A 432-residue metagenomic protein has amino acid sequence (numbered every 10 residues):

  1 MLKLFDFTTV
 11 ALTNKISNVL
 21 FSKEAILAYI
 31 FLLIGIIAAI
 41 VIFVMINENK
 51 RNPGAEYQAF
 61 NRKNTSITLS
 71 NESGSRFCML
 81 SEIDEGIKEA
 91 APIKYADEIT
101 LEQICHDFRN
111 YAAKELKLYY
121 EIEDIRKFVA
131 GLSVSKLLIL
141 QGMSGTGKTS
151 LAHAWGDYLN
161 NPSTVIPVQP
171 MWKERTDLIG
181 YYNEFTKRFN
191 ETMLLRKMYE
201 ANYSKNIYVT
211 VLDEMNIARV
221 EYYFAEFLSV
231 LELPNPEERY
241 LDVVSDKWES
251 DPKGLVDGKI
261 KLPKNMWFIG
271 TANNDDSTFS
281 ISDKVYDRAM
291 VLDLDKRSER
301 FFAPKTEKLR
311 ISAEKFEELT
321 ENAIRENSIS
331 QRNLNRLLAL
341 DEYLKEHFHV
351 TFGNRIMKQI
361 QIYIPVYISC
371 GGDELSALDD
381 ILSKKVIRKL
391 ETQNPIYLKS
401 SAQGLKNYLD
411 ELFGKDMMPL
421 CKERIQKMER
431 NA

Functional and structural regions predicted by a protein language model:
M1-K23: Short, strongly hydrophobic alpha-helical membrane anchors
L2, N14, R62-K63, E174 (+1 more regions): Generic cytosolic/nucleocytoplasmic N-terminal low-complexity/intrinsically disordered segments
K3-F5, T13, S70, S81 (+2 more regions): Compositionally biased amphipathic helical and low-complexity segments enriched in hydrophobic
L12, N47-R51, A55-A59, D416-A432: Long, low-complexity, intrinsically disordered N-terminal extensions of eukaryotic proteins, enriched
L20-I34: Hydrophobic alpha-helical transmembrane segments
K23, L116, S369-G372: Intrinsically disordered, low-complexity coil segments
L33-L319: AAA+ P-loop NTPase catalytic core and its hallmark functional loops
R76-E89, T306-A432: Alpha-helical lid/collar subdomain of P-loop NTPases
